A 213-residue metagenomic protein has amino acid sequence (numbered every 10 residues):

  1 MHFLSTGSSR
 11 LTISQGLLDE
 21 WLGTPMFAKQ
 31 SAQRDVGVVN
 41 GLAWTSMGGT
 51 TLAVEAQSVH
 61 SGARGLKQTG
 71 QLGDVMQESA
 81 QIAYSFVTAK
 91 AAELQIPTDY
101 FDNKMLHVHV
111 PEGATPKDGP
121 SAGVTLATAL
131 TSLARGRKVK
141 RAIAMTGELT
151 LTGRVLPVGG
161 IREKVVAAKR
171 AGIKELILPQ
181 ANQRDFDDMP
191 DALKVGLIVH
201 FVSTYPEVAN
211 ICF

Functional and structural regions predicted by a protein language model:
M1-T6: C-terminal helical "lid" of AAA+/P-loop NTPase domains
G7-L18, G23-N40, S46-F213: Peripheral, non-AAA+ core regions of ATP-driven protein-machinery
